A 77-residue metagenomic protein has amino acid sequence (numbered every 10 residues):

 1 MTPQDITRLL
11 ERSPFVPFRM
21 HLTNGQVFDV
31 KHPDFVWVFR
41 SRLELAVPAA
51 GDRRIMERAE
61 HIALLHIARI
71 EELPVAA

Functional and structural regions predicted by a protein language model:
M1-A77: Motif-centric detector for short Cys/His coordination patterns
